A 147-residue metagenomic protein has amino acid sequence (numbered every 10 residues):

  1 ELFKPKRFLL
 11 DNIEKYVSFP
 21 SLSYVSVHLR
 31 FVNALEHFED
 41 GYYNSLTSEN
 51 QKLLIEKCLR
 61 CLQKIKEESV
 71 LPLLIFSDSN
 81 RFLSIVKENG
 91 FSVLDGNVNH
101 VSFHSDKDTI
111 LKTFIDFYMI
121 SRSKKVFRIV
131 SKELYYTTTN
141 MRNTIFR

Functional and structural regions predicted by a protein language model:
E1-S102: Core catalytic architecture of nucleotide-activated donor-dependent transferases building glycoconjugates
V25-V27, T109, K125: Short alpha-helical segments used as structural interaction elements across diverse proteins
C61-K64, T109, F127-I129: Low-complexity, flexible helical/coil segments
S92-S123: Donor nucleotide-activated moiety binding/catalytic core segment of transferases that use nucleotide-activated donors
T113-R147: A donor-sugar binding/catalytic signature common to diverse glycosyltransferases and related nucleotide-sugar
